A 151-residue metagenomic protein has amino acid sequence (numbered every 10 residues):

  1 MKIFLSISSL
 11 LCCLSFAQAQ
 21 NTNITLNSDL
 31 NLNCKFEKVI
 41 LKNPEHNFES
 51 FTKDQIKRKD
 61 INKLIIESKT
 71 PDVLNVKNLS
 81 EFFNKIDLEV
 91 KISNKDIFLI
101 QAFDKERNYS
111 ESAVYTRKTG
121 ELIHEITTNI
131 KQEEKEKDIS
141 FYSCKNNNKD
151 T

Functional and structural regions predicted by a protein language model:
M1-T22: Classical Sec-dependent N-terminal signal peptides that target proteins to the secretory pathway
L10-L11, L32, Y142: Secreted/extracellular small peptides and ectodomain modules produced from precursors
I24-N33, V73-L74, S93-Q101, G120-I123: Short, hydrophobic/aromatic-rich segments at coil-to-beta transitions
D29-L74, Y109-Y115: Short, solvent-exposed loop/hinge segments that bridge or flank secondary-structure elements
D60, K85-I86, E106-S112, I123 (+1 more regions): Short, surface-exposed coil-to-beta transition loops
K69-Y115: Contiguous, well-ordered beta-strand patches that form the walls/edges of small beta-barrel/beta-sandwich domains
A113-T128: Extended soluble regions of mature proteins
I126-T151: Edge beta-strand at a domain terminus
